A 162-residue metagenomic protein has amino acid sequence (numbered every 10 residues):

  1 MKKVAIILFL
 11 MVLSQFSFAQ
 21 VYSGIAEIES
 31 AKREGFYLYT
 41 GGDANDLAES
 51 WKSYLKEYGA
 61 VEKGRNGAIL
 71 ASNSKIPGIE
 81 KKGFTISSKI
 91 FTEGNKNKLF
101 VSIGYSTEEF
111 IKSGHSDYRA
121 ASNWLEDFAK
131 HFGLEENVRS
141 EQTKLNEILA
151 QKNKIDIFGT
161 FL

Functional and structural regions predicted by a protein language model:
M1-G24: Bacterial Sec-dependent N-terminal signal peptides
A5-L8, Y58, E62, E136: Secondary-structure transition/capping residues
L8-L13, L38, L47, L55 (+7 more regions): Generic detector of leucine side chains in alpha-helical contexts
L10-V12, F16, S30, G78 (+1 more regions): Generic detection of intrinsically disordered/low-complexity segments and helix-coil linkers/edges
S17-Y37, A44, N123-E126, E135 (+2 more regions): Sec-dependent signal peptide cleavage junction
Q20-Y105: N-terminal, leucine/charged-rich tether regions that mediate assembly and partner docking in large macromolecular
S102-L162: Charged heptad-repeat coiled-coil "rod" segments that mediate homo-/hetero-oligomerization in large eukaryotic
